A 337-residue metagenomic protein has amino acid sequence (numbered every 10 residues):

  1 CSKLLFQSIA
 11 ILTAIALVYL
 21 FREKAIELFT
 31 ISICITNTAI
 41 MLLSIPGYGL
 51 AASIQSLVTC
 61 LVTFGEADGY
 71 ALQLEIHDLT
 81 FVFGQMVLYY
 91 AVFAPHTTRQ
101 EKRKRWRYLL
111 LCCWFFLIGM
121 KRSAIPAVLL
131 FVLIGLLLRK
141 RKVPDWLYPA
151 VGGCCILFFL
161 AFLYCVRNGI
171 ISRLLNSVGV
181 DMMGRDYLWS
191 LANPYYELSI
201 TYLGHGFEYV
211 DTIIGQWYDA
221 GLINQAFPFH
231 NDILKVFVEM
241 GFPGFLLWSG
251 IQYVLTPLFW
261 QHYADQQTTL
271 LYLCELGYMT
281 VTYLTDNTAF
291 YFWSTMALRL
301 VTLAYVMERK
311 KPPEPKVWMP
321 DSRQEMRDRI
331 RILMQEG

Functional and structural regions predicted by a protein language model:
C1-L20, L28-C34, T38-M41: Aromatic-anchored transmembrane helix interface
S8-T13, C113, I125-L137, Q252-Y253 (+1 more regions): Hydrophobic transmembrane alpha-helices of multi-pass, membrane-embedded glycosylation machinery
I15-A25, Y89-R99, L133-K142, V166 (+2 more regions): Structural signal for the C-terminal ends of transmembrane alpha-helices and the immediately following loop
E27-Q55, Q73-L138: Alpha-helical transmembrane segments of multi-pass inner-membrane proteins
L42-A51, I118, L136-V178, P194-L198: A membrane-periplasm/extracellular boundary helix in multi-pass inner-membrane enzymes that assemble envelope glycans
L88-Y90, L273-Y283, N287-G337: Transmembrane alpha-helices of multi-pass inner-membrane enzymes
D145-L147, E239-T280, L303, R309 (+1 more regions): Hydrophobic transmembrane alpha-helices and their immediate junctions
N176-M240: Long extracytoplasmic/lumenal interhelical loops at the membrane interface of multi-pass membrane proteins
